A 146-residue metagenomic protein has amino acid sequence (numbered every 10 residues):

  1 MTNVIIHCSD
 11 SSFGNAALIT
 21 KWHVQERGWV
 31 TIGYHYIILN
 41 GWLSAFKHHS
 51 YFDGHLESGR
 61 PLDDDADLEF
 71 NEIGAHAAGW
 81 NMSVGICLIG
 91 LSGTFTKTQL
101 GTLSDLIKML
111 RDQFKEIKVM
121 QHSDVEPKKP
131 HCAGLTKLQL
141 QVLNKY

Functional and structural regions predicted by a protein language model:
M1, T31-I32: Short gly/pro-enriched beta-turn/loop segments at secondary-structure junctions
M1-I5, S9, N40-L62, G74-Y146: Basic/polar, cationic surfaces and motifs that engage anionic cell-wall and phosphate/carboxylate ligands
F13-E26, T31, I37, K47-D65 (+1 more regions): Glycan-recognition patch characteristic of GH18 chitinases/ENGases and related GlcNAc/peptidoglycan-binding proteins
